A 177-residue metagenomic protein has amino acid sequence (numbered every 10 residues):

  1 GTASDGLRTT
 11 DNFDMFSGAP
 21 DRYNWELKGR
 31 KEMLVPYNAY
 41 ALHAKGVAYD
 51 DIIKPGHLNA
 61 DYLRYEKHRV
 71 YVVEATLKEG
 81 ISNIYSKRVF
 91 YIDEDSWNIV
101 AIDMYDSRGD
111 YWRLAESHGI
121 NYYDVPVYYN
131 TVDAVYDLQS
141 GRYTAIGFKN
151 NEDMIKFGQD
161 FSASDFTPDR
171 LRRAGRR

Functional and structural regions predicted by a protein language model:
G1-P20, L58, E66-Q159: Gly/Pro-enriched, hydrophobic low-complexity segments that function as extracytoplasmic propeptides/linkers
G1-R69, G80, F161-R177: Flexible, processing/modification-adjacent segments and terminal tails in exported/periplasmic/extracellular proteins
